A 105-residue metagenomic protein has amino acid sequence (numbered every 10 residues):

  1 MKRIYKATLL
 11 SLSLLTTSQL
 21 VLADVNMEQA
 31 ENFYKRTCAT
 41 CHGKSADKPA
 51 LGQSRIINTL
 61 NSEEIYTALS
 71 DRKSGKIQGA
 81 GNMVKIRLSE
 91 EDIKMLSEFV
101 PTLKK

Functional and structural regions predicted by a protein language model:
M1-T8: Bacterial N-terminal signal peptides that target proteins for export
T17-S18: N-terminal signal peptide c-region/cleavage motif recognized by signal peptidases
V21-A23: Boundary at the C-terminal end of the N-terminal hydrophobic targeting segment
M27, E31, G43-S74: Gly/Gly-Pro-rich "capping" loops immediately C-terminal to redox-active cysteine motifs in periplasmic/lumenal
M27, E31-K35, Q78, K104-K105: Short sequence/structural segments immediately N-terminal
F33, E64, D92-M95: Charged catalytic carboxylate motif
K35-K44, L96: The canonical Cys-X-X-Cys-His
P49-I57, D71-K104: Axial heme c-ligation environment in periplasmic c-type cytochrome domains
